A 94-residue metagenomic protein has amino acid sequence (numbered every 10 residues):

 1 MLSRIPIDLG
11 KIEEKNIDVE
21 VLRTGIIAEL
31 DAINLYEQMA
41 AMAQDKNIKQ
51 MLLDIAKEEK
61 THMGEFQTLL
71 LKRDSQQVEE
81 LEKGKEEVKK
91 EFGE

Functional and structural regions predicted by a protein language model:
M1-E94: Iron-associated oxidoreductase/ferritin-like identity signal
